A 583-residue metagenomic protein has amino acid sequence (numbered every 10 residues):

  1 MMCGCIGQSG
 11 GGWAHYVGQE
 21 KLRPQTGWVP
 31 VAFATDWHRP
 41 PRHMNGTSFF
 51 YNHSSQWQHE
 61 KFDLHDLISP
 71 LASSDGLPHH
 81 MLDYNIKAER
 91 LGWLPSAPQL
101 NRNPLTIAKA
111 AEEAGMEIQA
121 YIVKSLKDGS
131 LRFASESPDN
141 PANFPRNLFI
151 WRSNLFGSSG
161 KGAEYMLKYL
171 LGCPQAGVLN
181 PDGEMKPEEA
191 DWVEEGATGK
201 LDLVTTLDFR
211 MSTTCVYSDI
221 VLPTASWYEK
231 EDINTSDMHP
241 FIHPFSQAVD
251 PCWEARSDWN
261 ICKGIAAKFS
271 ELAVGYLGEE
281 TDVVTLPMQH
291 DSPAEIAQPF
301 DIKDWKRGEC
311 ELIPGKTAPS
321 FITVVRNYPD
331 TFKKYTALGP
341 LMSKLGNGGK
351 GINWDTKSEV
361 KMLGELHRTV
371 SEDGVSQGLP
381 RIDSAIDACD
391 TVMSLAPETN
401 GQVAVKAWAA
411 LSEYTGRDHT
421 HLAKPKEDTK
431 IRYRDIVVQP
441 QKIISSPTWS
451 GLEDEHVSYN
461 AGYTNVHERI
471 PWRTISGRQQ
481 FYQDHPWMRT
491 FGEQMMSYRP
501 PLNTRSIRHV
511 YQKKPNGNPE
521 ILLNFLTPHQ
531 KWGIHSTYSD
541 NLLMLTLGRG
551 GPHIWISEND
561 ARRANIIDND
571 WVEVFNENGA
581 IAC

Functional and structural regions predicted by a protein language model:
M1-E254, E295-C583: A cross-kingdom feature strongest in bacterial/archaeal respiratory oxidoreductases
W253-I261: A short beta-strand-to-alpha-helix junction
N260-G275, E279: Non-catalytic, well-ordered alpha-helical segments in soluble enzyme domains
L277-S292: Internal, active-site/partner-interface "lid" segment
